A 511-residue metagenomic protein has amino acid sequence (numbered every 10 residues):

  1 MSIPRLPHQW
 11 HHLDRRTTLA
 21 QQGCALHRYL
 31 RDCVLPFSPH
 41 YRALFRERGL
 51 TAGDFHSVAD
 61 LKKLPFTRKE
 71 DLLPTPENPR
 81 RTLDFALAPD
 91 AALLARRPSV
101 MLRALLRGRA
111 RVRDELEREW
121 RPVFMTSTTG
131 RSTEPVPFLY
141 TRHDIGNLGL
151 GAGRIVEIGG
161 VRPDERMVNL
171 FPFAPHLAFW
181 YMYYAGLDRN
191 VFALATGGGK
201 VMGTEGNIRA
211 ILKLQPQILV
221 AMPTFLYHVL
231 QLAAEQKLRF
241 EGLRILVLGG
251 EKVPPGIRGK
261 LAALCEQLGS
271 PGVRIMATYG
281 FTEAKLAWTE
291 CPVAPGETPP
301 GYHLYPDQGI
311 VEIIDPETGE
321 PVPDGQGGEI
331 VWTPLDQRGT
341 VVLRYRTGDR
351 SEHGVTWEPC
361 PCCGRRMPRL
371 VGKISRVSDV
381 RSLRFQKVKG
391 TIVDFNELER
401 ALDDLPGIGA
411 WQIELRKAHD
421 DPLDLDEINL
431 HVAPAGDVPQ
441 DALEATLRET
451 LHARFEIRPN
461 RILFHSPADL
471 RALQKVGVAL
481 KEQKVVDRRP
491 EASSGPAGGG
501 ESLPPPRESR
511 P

Functional and structural regions predicted by a protein language model:
M1-S127, T133-L150, I158, D426-H431 (+3 more regions): Nucleotide 5′-phosphate-binding alpha/beta core
I3-H11, R68-M276, A284, W288-A294 (+1 more regions): Active-site phosphate/ATP/adenylate-binding loop shared across adenylate-forming ligases
T133, K237, T318-G319, L480: Detector for glycine-centered tight turns/loop "hinges" at secondary-structure junctions
L170, L248-G249, H431-A433, Q483: Short hydrophobic segments within beta-strands
A193, I275, V311, W411-I413 (+1 more regions): Generic structural signal for residues in well-ordered beta-strands
T196, T278, I314, R416 (+1 more regions): Conserved beta-strand termini and adjacent loop/short-helix elements that scaffold enzyme active sites in alpha/beta
L219, V331-F455, N460, L480: AMP-binding/adenylate-forming catalytic core of the ANL superfamily
V253-P359: Conserved AMP-binding/adenylate-forming
